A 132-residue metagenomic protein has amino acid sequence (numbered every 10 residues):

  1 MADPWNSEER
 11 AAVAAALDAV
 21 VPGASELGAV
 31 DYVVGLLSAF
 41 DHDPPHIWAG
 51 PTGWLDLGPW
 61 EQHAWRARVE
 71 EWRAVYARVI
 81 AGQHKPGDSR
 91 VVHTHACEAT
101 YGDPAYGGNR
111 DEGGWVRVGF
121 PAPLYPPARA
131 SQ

Functional and structural regions predicted by a protein language model:
M1-H93, E98: Flexible, low-complexity segments enriched for small/polar residues
K85-Q132: Long, amphipathic alpha-helical surface segments
